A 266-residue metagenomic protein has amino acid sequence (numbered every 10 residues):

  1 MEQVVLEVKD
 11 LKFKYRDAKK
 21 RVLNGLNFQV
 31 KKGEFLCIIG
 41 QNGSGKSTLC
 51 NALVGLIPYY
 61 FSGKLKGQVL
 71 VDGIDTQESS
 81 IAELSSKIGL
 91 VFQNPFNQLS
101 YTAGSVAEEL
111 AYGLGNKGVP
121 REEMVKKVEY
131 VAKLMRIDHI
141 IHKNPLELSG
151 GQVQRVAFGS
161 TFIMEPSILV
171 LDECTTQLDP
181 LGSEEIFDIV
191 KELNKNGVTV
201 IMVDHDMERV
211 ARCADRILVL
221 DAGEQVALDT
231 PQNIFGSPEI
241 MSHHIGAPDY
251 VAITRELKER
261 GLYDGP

Functional and structural regions predicted by a protein language model:
I39-Q41: The feature captures the beta-strand-to-loop junction immediately N-terminal to the Walker
E122-I140: Conserved ABC ATPase "signature" region
N144-L148, Q152: Conserved ABC ATPase signature
I163-S167: A short, proline-enriched helix->beta-strand linker immediately N-terminal to the Walker B motif in ABC-type P-loop
L169-D172: Catalytic Walker B motif of ABC-type/P-loop ATPase nucleotide-binding domains
D204-H205: H-loop/switch region of ABC-family ATPase nucleotide-binding domains
E224-A247: Conserved beta-strand-loop-alpha-helix hinge in the C-terminal portion of ABC ATPase nucleotide-binding domains
